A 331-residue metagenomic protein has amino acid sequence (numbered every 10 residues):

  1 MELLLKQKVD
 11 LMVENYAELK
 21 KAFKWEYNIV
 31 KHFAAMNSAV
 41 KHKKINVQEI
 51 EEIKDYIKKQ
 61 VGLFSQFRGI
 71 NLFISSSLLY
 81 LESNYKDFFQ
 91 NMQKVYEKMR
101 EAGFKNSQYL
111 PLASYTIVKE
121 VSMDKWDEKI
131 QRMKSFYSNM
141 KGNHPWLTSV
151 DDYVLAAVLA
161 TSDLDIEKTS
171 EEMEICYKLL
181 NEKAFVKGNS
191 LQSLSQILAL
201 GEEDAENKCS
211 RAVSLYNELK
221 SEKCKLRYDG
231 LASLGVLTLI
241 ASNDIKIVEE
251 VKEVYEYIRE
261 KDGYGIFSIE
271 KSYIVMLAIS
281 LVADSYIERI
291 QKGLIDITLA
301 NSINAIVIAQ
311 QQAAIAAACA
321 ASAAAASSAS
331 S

Functional and structural regions predicted by a protein language model:
M1-Q90, R100-Q108, S280-Y286, N304-Q311 (+1 more regions): N-terminal domain-start signal
E2-L4, A39-V47, Y80-D87, E120-D127 (+4 more regions): Short coil/turn connectors between adjacent alpha-helices in alpha-solenoid helical repeat scaffolds
M12-L19, I45-I57, K86-M99, W126-S135 (+4 more regions): Short, tandemly repeated low-complexity microdomains enriched for cysteine and small residues
I29-A39, G69-Y80, Q108-K119, D151-A160 (+3 more regions): Amphipathic alpha-helical elements of HEAT/ARM-like alpha-solenoid repeat scaffolds that form extended
D55-G62, E82, F89, Q93-L110 (+5 more regions): Non-catalytic, interaction-prone regions of core transcription and DNA-replication machinery
S122-D127, R132, S138-I266: A contiguous, surface-oriented mixed alpha/beta subdomain in the mid-to-C-terminal portion of proteins that forms
N207-S331: C-terminal structured domains
